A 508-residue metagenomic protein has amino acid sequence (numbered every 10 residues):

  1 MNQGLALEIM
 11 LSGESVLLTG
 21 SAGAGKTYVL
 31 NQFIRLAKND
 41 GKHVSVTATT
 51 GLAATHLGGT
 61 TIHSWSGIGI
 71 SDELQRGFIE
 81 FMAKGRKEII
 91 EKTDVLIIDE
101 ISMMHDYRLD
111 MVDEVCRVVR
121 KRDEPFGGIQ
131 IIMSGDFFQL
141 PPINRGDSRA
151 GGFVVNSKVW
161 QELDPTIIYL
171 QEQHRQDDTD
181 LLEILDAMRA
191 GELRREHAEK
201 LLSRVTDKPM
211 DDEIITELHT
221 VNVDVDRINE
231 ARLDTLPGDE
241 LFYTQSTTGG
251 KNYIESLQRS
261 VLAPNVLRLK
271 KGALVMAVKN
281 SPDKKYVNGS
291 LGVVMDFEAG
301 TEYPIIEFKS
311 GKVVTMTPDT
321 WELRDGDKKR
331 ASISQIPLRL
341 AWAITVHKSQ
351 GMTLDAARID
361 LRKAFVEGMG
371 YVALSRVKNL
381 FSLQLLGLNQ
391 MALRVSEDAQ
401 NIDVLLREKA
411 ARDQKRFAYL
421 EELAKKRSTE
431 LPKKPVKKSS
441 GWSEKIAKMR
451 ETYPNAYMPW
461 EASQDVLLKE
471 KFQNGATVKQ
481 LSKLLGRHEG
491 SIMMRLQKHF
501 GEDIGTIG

Functional and structural regions predicted by a protein language model:
M1-G441: Conserved ATP-binding/catalytic motifs of P-loop helicase motor domains
G13, G475-A476: Residue-level signal for the short linker/turn that defines the boundary of a DNA-recognition helix
S443-V466: Short, Lys/Arg-enriched anionic-surface-contact patches
Q480-K483: Short alpha-helical "recognition helix" segments of helix-turn-helix
L496: DNA major-groove recognition helix of helix-turn-helix
D503-G508: Short Lys/Arg-enriched helix C-cap and helix-to-coil transition segments that create basic nucleic-acid-contact patches
